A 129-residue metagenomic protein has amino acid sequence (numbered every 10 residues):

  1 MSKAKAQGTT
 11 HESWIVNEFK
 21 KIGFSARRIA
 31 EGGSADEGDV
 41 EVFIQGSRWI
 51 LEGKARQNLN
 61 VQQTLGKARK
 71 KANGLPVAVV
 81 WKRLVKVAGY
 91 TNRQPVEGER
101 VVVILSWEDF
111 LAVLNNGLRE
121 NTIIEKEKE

Functional and structural regions predicted by a protein language model:
M1-E129: Catalytic phosphate/metal-binding cores of nucleic-acid and nucleotide-processing enzymes, i.e., regions that mediate
